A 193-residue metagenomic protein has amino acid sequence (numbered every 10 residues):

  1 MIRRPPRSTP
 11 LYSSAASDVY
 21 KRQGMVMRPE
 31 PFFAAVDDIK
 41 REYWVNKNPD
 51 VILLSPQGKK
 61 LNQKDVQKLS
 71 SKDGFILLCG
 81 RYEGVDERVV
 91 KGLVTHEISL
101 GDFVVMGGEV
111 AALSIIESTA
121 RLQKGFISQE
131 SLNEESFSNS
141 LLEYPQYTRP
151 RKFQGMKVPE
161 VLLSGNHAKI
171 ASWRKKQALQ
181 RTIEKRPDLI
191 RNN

Functional and structural regions predicted by a protein language model:
M1-A16, Y20: Single conserved hydrophobic/aromatic residue that forms the stacking wall/gate of nucleotide- or nucleobase-binding
S14-S17, K21-A34: A short aromatic-anchored loop/beta-hairpin motif
R28-R81, E87, K124: S-adenosyl-L-methionine/SAH cofactor-binding core of RNA-modifying enzymes
N48-D50, S55-Q57, S136, E184-N193: Charge-dense polyanion-binding interfaces
L54-Q57, C79-Y82, G101, G108 (+1 more regions): Fold-independent oxyanion-binding glycine-rich loops and adjacent beta-strand/coil segments at enzyme active sites
V85, V89-E135: Structured adenosyl-cofactor binding patch, chiefly the S-adenosyl-L-methionine
V110, L122-E160: Internal, active-site/partner-interface "lid" segment
P150-N193: SAM-dependent methyltransferases
